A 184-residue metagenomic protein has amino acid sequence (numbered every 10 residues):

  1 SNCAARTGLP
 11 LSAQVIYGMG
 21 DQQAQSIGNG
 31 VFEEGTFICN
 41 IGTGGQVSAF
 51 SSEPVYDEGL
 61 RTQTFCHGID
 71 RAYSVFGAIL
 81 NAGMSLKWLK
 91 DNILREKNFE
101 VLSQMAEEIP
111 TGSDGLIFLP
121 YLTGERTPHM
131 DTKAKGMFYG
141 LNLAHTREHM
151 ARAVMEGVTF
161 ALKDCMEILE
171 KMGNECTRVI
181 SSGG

Functional and structural regions predicted by a protein language model:
N2-S182: Active-site core segments that coordinate phosphate-bearing ligands/cofactors across diverse enzyme families
